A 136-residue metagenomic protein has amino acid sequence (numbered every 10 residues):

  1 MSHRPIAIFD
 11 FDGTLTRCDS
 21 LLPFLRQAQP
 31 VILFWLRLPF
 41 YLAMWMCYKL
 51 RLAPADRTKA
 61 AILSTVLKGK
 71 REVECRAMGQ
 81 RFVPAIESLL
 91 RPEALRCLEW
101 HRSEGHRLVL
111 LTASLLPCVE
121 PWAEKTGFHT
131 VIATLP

Functional and structural regions predicted by a protein language model:
M1, V73, A77-Q80, P92 (+3 more regions): Replace "anionic and nucleotidyl ligands
M1-R51: Active-site neighborhood of HAD-like aspartate-dependent phosphohydrolases
G13, C75, T112: Residue-level signature of catalytic and energy-coupling elements of molecular machines, predominantly ATP/GTP-dependent
D19, R57-T58, A77, P117: A generic alpha-helix surface/boundary motif
P30-F34, M46, L50-P54, V73-E74 (+2 more regions): Conserved alpha/beta cores of soluble small-molecule-handling proteins
M46-E72, T126, T130-V131: Short, compositionally biased "basic patch" segments
T58-P92: Metal-dependent phosphoesterase signature
C97-T126, T130-P136: Substrate-recognition element of Asp-dependent hydrolases with the DxDx(T/V) motif
